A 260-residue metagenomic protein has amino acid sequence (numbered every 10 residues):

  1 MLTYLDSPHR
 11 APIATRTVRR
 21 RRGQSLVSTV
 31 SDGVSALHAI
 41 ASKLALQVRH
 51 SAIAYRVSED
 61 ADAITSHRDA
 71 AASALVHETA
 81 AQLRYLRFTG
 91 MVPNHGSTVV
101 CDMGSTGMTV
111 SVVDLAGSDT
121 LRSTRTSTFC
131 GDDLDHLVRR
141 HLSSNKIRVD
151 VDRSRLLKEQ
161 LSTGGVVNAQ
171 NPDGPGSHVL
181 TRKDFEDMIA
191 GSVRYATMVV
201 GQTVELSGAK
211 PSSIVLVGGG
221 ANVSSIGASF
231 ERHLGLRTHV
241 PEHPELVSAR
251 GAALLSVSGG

Functional and structural regions predicted by a protein language model:
M1-A54, E59-A61, A196-V200: Conserved phosphate-binding loops in N-terminal lobes of ATP-dependent enzymes of the actin/Hsp70/sugar-kinase
M1-H9, G90-T120, S162: Gly/Thr-rich phosphate-binding beta-strand-loop-beta motif of the actin/hexokinase/Hsp70
Q47, S58, M103-G107, L115-S118 (+2 more regions): Short flexible coil/turn linkers enriched for glycine and charged/polar residues that connect secondary-structure
R49-R87, F230, L236: Glycine-rich phosphate-binding loop and adjoining helix at the ATP-binding site of ATP-dependent phosphoryl-transfer
S73-Y85, T128-D135, P241-S248: Conserved beta-strand -> loop -> alpha-helix junction used to position metal-binding or nucleic-acid-contacting
A74-C101, R250-S258: Conserved phosphate-binding catalytic cores of ATP/NTP-utilizing and phosphoryl-transfer enzymes
V113-A190, P211, V223, A228: Phosphate-binding glycine-rich/basic clefts of nucleotide- and phosphate-handling proteins, predominantly
V167-G260: Helical "lid/coupling" subdomains associated with nucleotide-phosphate turnover
